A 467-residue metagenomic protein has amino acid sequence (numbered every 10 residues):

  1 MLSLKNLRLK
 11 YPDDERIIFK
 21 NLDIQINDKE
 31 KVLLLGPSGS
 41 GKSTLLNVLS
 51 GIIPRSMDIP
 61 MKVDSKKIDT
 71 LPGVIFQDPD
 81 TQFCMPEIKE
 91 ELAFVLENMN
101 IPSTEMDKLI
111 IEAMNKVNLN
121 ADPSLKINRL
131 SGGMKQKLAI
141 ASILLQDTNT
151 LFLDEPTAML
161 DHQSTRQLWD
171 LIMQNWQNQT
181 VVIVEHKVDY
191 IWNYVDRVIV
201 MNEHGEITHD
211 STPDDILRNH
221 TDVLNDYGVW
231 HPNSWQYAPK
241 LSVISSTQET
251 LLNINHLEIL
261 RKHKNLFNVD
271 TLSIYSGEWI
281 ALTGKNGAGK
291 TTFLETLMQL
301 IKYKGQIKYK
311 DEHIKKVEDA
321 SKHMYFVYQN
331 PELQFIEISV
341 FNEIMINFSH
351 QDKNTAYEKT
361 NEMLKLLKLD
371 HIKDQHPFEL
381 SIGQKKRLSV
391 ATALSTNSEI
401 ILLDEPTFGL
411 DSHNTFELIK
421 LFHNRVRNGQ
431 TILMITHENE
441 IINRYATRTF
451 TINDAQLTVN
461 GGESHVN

Functional and structural regions predicted by a protein language model:
L35-P37, T283-K285: The feature captures the beta-strand-to-loop junction immediately N-terminal to the Walker
E105-D122, N354-I372: Conserved ABC ATPase "signature" region
K126-L130, H376-L380, Q384: Conserved ABC ATPase signature
I140-A141, L168, V390: Hydrophobic anchor residue at the start of the ABC signature
L144, A393-L394: ABC ATPase C-loop
L151-E155, I401-E405: Catalytic Walker B motif of ABC-type/P-loop ATPase nucleotide-binding domains
D161, D411: ABC-family nucleotide-binding domains
G205-V229, Q456-N467: Conserved beta-strand-loop-alpha-helix hinge in the C-terminal portion of ABC ATPase nucleotide-binding domains
